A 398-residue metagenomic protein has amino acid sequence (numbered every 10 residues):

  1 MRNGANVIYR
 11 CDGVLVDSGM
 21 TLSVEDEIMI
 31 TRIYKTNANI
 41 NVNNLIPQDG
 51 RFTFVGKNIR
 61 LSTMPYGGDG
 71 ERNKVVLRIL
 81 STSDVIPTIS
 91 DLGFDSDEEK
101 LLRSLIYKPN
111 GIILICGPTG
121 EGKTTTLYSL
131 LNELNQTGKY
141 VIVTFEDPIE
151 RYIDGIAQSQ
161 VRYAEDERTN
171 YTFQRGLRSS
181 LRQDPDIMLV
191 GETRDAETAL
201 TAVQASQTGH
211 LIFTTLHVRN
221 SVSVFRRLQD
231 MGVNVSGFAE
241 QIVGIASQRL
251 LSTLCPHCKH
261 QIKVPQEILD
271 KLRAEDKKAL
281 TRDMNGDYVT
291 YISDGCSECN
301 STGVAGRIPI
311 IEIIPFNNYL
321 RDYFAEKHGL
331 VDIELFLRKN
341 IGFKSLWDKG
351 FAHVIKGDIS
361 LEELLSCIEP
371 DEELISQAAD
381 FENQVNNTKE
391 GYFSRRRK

Functional and structural regions predicted by a protein language model:
M1-E121, T126, S345, G350-V385 (+1 more regions): N-terminal "pre-motor" subdomain/linker immediately upstream of P-loop NTPase catalytic cores
R2-G4, V14-L15, E25, M64-G68 (+11 more regions): Conserved nucleotide-binding/hydrolysis micro-motifs of P-loop NTPases
S18, I33-N41, M64-Y66, L80-S83 (+17 more regions): Conserved, well-folded catalytic cores of nucleic-acid-processing and energy-transducing macromolecular machines
M20-I28, L92-S96, E167, V218-V222 (+4 more regions): Short, conserved loop/turn and helix-capping segments at secondary-structure boundaries that abut family-defining
I28, R32-T36, L77, K100-Y107 (+20 more regions): Solvent-exposed alpha-helical segments within well-ordered globular domains of core cellular machineries
S90, D97-L102, E275-K398: NTP-binding/hydrolysis catalytic cores, primarily Walker-type P-loop NTPases
R103-I106, N110-I113, Y128-S252: Switch/coupling sub-region of P-loop NTPases
C116, V218-N317: Cys/His-rich Zn2+-binding cysteine-cluster or related metal-binding knuckle/ribbon modules and their
